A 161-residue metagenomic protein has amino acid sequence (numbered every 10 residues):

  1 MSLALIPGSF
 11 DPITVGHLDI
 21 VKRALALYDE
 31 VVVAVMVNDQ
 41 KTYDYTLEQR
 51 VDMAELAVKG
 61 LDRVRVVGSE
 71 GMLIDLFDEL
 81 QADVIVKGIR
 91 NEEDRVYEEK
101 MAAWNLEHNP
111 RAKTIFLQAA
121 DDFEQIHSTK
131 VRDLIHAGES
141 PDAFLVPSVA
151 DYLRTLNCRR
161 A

Functional and structural regions predicted by a protein language model:
M1-A161: Nucleotidyltransferase catalytic core that binds NTPs
